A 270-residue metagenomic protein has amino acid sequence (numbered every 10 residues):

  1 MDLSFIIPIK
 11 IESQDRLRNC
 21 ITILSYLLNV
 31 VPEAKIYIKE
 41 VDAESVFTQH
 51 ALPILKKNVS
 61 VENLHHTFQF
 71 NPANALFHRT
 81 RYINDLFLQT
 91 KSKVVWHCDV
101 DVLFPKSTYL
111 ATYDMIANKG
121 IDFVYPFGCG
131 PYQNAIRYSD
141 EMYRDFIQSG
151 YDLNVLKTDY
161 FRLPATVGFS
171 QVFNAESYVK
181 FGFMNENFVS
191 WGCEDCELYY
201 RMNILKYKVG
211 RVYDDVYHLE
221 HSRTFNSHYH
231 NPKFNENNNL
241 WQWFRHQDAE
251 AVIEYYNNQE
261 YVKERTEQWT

Functional and structural regions predicted by a protein language model:
L3-N19: A conserved hydrophobic helix/loop-capping motif in glycosyltransferases and polysaccharide synthases
R16-N19, A165, N187-T270: C-terminal catalytic/acceptor-binding lobe
T22-A34: Short, acidic, metal-binding catalytic loop of nucleotide-sugar glycosyltransferases
E33-S45, Q69-N71: Short beta-strand/loop segment that forms part of the nucleotide-sugar
F47-Q89: Active-site-proximal specificity loops/subdomain of glycosyltransferases
R79-N84, D101-V102, Y109, T166-S170 (+2 more regions): Conserved glycosyltransferase catalytic-site signature
F87, P105-E186: Conserved catalytic core of nucleotide-sugar-dependent glycosyltransferases
K93-L103: Short beta-strand-to-loop acidic/aromatic patch adjacent to the donor-nucleotide binding site
